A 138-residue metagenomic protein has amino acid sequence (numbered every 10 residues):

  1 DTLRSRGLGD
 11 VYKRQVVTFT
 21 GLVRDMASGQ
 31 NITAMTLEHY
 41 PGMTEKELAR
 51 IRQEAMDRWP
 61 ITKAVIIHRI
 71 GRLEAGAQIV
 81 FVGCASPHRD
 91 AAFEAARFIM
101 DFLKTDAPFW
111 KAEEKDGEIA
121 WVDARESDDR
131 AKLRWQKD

Functional and structural regions predicted by a protein language model:
D1-L8, Y12: Single conserved hydrophobic/aromatic residue that forms the stacking wall/gate of nucleotide- or nucleobase-binding
K13-N31: Catalytic strand-loop segment that frames the active site of acyl-thioester-processing enzymes
Q30-I70, E74: Compact, glycine-rich, soluble single-domain proteins
I79-S86: Short glycine-rich or small-residue beta-strand-to-loop segments that form or flank ligand, phosphate, metal/Fe-S
H88-A95, D101: Beta-rich strand-turn-strand
M100-P108: A common structural junction motif
E118-D138: Acidic/histidine-enriched, glycine/proline-rich intrinsically disordered or flexible terminal extensions
